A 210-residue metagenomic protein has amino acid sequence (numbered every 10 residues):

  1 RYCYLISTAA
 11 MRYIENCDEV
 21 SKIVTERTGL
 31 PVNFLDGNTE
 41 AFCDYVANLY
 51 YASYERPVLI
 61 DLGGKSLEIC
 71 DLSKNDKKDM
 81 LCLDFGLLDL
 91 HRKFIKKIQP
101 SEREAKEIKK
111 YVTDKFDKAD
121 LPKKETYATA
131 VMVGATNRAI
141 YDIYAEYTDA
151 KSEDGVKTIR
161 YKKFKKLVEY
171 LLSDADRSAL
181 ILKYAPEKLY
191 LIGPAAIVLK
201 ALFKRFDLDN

Functional and structural regions predicted by a protein language model:
R1, A10-R56, D71-K74, K78-N210: Helical "lid/coupling" subdomains associated with nucleotide-phosphate turnover
D61: Conserved catalytic-loop position in the HRD/HxD motif
K65-I69: Acidic, divalent-metal-coordinating active-site segment for phosphoryl/phosphodiester hydrolysis, typified by short
